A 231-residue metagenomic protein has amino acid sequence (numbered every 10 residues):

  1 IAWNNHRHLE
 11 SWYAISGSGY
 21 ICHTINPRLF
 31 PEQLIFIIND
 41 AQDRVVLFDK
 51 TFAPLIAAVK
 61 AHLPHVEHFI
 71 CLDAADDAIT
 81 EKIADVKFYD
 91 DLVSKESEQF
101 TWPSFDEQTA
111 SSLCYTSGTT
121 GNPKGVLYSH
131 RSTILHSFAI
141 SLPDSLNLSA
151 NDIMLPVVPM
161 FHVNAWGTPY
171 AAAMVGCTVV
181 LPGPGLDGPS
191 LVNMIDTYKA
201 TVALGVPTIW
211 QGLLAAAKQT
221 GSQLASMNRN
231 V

Functional and structural regions predicted by a protein language model:
I1-L29, V157: Conserved AMP-binding/adenylate-forming
R7-E10, Q33, P54-A58, S190 (+1 more regions): Phosphate- and divalent-cation-binding pockets in alpha/beta enzyme and binding domains that engage nucleotide-derived
Y13-S18, D40, H162, A173-M174: Short hydrophobic alpha-helices that are characteristic scaffold elements of the AMP-binding
I15, V46, A110, T116-T119 (+5 more regions): Conserved S/T- and glycine-rich ATP-binding loop of Class I adenylate-forming
G17-D91, F105, K199, V206-P207: Structural core segment of the AMP-binding/adenylate-forming
R44, H62-D73, D152-L155, V180 (+2 more regions): Conserved helix-loop-beta element of the AMP-binding
S97-T109, L113-L155, G167, C177 (+1 more regions): Conserved adenylate-forming
I134-I153, V163-V202, A216-T220: Conserved AMP-binding/adenylation subdomain of ANL enzymes
